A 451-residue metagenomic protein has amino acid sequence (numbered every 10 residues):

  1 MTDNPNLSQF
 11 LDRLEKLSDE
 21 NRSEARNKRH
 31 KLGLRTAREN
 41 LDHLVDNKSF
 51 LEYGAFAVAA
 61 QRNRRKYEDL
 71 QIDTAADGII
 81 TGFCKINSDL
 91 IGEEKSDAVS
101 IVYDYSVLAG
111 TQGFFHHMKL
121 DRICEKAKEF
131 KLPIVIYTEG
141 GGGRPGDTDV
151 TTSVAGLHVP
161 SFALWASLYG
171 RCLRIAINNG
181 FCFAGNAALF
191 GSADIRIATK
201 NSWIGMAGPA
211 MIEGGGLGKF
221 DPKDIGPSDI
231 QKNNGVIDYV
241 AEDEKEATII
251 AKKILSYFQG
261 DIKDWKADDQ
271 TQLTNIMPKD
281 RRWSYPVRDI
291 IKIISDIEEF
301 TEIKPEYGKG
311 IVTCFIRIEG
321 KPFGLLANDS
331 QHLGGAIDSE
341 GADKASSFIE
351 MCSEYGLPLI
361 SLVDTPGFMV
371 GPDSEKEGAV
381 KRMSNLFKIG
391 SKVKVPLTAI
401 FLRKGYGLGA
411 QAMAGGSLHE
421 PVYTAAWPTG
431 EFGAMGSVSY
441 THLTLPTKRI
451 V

Functional and structural regions predicted by a protein language model:
M1-L443: Ligand-binding clefts of soluble mixed alpha/beta catalytic domains
H442-V451: Single conserved hydrophobic/aromatic residue that forms the stacking wall/gate of nucleotide- or nucleobase-binding
